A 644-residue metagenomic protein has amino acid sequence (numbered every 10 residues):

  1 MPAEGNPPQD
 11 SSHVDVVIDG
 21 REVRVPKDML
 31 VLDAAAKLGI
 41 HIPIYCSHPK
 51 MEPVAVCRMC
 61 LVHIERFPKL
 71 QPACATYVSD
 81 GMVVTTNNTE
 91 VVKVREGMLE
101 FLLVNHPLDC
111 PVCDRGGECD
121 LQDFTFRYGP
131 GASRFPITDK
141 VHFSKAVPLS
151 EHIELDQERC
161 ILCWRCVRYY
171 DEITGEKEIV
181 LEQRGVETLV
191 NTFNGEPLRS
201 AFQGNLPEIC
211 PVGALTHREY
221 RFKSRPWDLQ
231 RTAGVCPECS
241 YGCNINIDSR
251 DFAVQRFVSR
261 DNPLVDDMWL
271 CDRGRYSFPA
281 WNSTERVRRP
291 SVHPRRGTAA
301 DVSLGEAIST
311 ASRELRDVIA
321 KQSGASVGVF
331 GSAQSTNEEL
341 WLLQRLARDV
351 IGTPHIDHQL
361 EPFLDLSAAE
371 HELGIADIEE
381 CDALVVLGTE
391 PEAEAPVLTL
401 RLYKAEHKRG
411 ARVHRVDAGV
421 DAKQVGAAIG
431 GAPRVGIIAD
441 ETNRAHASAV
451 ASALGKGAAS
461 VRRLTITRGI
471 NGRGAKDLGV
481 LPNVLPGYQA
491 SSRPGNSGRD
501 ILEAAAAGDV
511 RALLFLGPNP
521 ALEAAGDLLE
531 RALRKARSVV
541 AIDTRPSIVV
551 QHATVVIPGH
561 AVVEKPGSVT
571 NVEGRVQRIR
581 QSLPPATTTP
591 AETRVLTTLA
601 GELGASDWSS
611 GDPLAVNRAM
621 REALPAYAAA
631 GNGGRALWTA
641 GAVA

Functional and structural regions predicted by a protein language model:
P2-D15: Terminal leader/tail segments of proteins
P2-E4, R58-P237, Y241-I245, R250-A253 (+1 more regions): Fe-S ferredoxin-like electron-transfer domains and their immediately adjacent linker/connector regions across
V16-V17, D80-N87, N191-G195, P558-H560 (+2 more regions): Short beta-alpha connecting loops at secondary-structure transitions that line or flank enzyme active sites
R21-M29: Short, contiguous acidic and Ser/Thr-rich linear segments
M29-D33, L61, T336, S497 (+1 more regions): Short, structural beta-strand-to-alpha-helix junction motif
V31-E65: A basic, amphipathic helix-loop patch mediating RNA/tRNA/ribosome contacts
L103, P107, D156-E158, L162-C163 (+10 more regions): Catalytic alpha/large subunits of respiratory electron-transfer oxidoreductases, centered on bis-MGD molybdoenzymes
L108-K140, A146, L583-T639: N-terminal leader/propeptide and maturation segments of large enzyme subunits in energy/redox metabolism and hydrolases
